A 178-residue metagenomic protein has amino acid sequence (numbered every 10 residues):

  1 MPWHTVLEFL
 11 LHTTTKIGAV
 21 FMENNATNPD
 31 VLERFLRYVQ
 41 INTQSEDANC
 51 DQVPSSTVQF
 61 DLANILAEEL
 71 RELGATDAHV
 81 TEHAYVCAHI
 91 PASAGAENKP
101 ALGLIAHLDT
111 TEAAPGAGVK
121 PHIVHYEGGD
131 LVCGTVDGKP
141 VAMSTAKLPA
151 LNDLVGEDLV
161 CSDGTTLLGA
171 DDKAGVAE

Functional and structural regions predicted by a protein language model:
E23, Q40-Q44, E68-T76: Generic secondary-structure signature for well-ordered alpha-helical cores
A26-E33, T57, D61, I65 (+2 more regions): Conserved active-site and cofactor/substrate-binding residues in soluble primary-metabolism enzymes
N28-S56, C161: N-terminal capping segment at the start of a domain
C50-K99, G103-I105, D109, K120-V124: A non-catalytic alpha/beta surface segment that caps or lines the substrate-entry region of metallo-dependent hydrolase
A96-E178: Active-site metal-coordination/substrate-binding segment of hydrolases, especially metallo-dependent peptidases
